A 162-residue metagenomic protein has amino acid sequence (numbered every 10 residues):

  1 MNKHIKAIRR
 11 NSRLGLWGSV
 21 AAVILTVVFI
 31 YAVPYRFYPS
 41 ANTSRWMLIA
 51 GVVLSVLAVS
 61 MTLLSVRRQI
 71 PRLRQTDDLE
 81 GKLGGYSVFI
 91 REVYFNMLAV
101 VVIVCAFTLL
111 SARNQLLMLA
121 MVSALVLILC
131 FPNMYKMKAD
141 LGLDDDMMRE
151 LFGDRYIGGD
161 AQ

Functional and structural regions predicted by a protein language model:
M1-K6: Short, Lys/Arg-rich, polar N-terminal cytosolic tail immediately upstream of the first transmembrane signal-anchor
R13-V23, V88-M97: Select subsegments of transmembrane alpha-helices in polytopic membrane proteins, especially boundary-proximal
P34-N42: Membrane-interface helix termini and inter-helical loops of multi-pass transporters
T43-V59: Alpha-helical transmembrane segments
T62-G84: Membrane-helix interface/capping segments
G85-V93, R149-Q162: Cytosolic juxtamembrane regulatory segments of multi-pass membrane proteins
M97-L119: Alpha-helical transmembrane segments and their membrane-interface junctions in multi-pass membrane proteins
M121-I157: Alpha-helical transmembrane segments and their immediate juxtamembrane interface regions
